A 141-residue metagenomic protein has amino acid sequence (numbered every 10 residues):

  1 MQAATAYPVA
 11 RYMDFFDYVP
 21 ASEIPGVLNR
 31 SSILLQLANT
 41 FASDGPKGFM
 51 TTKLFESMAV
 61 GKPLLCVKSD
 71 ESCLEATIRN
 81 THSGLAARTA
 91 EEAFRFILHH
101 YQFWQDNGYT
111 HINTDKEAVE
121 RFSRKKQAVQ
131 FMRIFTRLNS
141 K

Functional and structural regions predicted by a protein language model:
M1-P25: Nucleotide-activated donor-binding/catalytic signature segment of Leloir-type glycosyltransferases, i.e., the conserved
A4, I97-Y101, F131, F135: Hydrophobic "lid"/C-terminal helical patch of Rossmann-like NAD(P)-dependent dehydrogenase/epimerase domains
S22-E23, K53, E92, F96: Short acidic active-site motifs
P25, K47-V60, E75-A76: Short alpha-helical segment that forms part of, or immediately flanks, the ligand-binding pocket in carbohydrate-active
L28-K47: Acidic donor-binding loop of glycosyltransferase active sites
I33-Q36, E56-K68: Short hydrophobic beta-strand element within catalytic cores of glycosyltransferases and related nucleotide-activated
S69-H99: Change "using UDP/GDP/dTDP sugars" to "using nucleotide sugars
R88-E91, Q105, Y109-L138: A charged, aromatic-enriched C-terminal amphipathic alpha-helix characteristic of glycosyltransferases across folds
